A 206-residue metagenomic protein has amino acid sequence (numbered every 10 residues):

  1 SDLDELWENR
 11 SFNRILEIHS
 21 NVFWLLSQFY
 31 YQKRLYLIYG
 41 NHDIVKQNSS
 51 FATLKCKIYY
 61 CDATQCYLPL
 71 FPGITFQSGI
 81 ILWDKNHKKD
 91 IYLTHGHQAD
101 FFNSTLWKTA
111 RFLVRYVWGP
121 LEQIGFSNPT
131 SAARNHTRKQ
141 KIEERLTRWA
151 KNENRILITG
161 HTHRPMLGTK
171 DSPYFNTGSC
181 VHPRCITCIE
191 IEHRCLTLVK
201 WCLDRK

Functional and structural regions predicted by a protein language model:
S1-D84: Core catalytic region of metal-dependent phosphoesterases/phosphodiesterases, especially metallo-beta-lactamase-like
D2, L26, G40, H95 (+3 more regions): Divalent metal-coordination and catalytic microenvironments
D4-E8, Y36-S49, A99-F101, N154-T169 (+1 more regions): Active-site environment of divalent metal-dependent phosphoester hydrolases
Y36, Y92-T94, I158, F175: Hydrophobic/aromatic beta-strand patches that form the interior of the parallel beta-sheet core in alpha/beta enzyme
D84, K170-K206: Binuclear metal-dependent phosphoesterase catalytic core
K89-I91, I156, E190: Structural motif
I91-R145: Active-site-proximal loop/helix segment associated with metal-binding centers of metalloenzymes
R138-T162: A short, acidic, amphipathic alpha-helical segment used as a generic capping/interface helix at domain edges
